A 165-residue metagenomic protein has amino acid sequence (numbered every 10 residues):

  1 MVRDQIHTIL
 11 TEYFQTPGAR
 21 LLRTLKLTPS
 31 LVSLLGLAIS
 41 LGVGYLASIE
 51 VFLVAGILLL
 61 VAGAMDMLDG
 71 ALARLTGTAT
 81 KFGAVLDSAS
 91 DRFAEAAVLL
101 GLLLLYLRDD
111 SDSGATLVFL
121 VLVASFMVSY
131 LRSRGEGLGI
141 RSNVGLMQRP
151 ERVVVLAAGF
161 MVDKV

Functional and structural regions predicted by a protein language model:
M1-G63, A97-V165: Hydrophobic alpha-helical transmembrane segments
L59, G63, M67-L75: N-terminal leader/targeting helix
D66, D87, S125: Conserved G/P- and acidic residue-centered "switch" motifs that form tight phosphate/ATP-binding loops in soluble
G70-T116: Basic, amphipathic juxtamembrane/active-site segments that coordinate anionic phosphate or diphosphate groups
